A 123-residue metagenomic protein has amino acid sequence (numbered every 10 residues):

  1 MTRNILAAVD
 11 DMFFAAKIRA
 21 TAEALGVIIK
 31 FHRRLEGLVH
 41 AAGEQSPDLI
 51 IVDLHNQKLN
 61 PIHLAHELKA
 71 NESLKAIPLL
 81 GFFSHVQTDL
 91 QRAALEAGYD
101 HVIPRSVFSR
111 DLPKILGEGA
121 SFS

Functional and structural regions predicted by a protein language model:
R3-M12: Conserved acidic segment of CheY-like receiver
G26-R33: Short hydrophobic/Thr-rich beta-strand motif most characteristic of the beta2 strand and flanking loop of CheY-like
R34-L49: Acidic, metal-coordinating helix/loop segments flanking the phosphotransfer/catalytic sites of two-component signaling
V52-L68: Conserved phosphotransfer microenvironments
S73-P78: His-Asp phosphorelay/catalytic-motif detector in bacterial-type signaling
V86-H101: Alpha4 helix (beta4-alpha4-beta5 surface) of REC/receiver domains from two-component response regulators
G98-R110: Output/docking surface of receiver
